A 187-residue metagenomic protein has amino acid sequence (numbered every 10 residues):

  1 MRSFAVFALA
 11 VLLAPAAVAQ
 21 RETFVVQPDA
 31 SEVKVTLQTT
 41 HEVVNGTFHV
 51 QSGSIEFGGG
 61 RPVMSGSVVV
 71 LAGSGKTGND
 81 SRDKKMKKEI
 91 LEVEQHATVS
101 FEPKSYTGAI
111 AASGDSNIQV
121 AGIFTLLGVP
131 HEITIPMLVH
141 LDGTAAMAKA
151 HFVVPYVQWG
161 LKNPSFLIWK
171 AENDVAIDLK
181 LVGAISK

Functional and structural regions predicted by a protein language model:
F4-A5, Y156: Hydrophobic alpha-helical segments with strong N-terminal bias
A5-A16: Bacterial N-terminal signal peptides
A19-K187: Low-complexity, acidic/polar, glycine-enriched regions of mature
